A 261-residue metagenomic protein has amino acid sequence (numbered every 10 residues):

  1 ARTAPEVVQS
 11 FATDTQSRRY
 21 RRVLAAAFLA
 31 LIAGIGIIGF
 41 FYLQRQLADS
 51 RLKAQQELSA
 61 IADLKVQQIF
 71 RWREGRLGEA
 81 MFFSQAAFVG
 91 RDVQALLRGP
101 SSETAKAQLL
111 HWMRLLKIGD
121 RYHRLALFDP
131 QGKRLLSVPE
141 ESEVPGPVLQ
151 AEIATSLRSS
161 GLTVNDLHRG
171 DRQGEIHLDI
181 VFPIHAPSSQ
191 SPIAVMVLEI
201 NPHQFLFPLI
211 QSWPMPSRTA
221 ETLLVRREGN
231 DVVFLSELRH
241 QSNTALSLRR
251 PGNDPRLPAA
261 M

Functional and structural regions predicted by a protein language model:
A1-I32: Positive-inside N-terminal membrane-insertion signal
F11-Y20, L43, L47-A48, F205-I210: Membrane-interface helix-start motif
Y20-L24, L31-S101, R114, I118-H123 (+1 more regions): Juxtamembrane extracytoplasmic/periplasmic/luminal helical "stalk" adjacent to the first N-terminal
F70, E199, L224-R226, N253-L257: Amphipathic alpha-helical bundle/coiled-coil segments
F83, R91-V93, G132-P139, D231-L238: Amphipathic coiled-coil signal-relay and dimerization helices
Q85, L125-Q131, T222-E228: Short hydrophobic alpha-helical segments used for membrane anchoring or interfacial signaling
R98, E103-R121, P139-T155, L167-R169 (+2 more regions): Solvent-exposed, extracytoplasmic
Q150-T163, W213-S217, R250-M261: Soluble sensory domains of the PAS superfamily and closely related sensory modules
